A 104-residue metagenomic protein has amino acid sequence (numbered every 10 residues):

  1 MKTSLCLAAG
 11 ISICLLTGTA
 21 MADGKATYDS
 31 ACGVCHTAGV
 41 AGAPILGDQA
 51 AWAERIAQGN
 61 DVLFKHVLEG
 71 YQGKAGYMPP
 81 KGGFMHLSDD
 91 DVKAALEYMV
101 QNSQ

Functional and structural regions predicted by a protein language model:
M1-A9: Bacterial N-terminal signal peptides that target proteins for export
T17-T19: N-terminal signal peptide c-region/cleavage motif recognized by signal peptidases
A22, A57, H86-D90: Soluble non-cytosolic domains of exported or imported proteins
A22-A31, A41: Local sequence-structure signature of Cys/Sec-based thiol-disulfide redox active-site neighborhoods
T27, A51, V62, H66 (+1 more regions): Extracytoplasmic/secreted proteins, especially bacterial periplasmic and envelope-associated proteins
C32-A38, A95, M99: The canonical Cys-X-X-Cys-His
T37-K65, G83: Gly/Gly-Pro-rich "capping" loops immediately C-terminal to redox-active cysteine motifs in periplasmic/lumenal
I45, H66-K93, M99-N102: Axial heme c-ligation environment in periplasmic c-type cytochrome domains
